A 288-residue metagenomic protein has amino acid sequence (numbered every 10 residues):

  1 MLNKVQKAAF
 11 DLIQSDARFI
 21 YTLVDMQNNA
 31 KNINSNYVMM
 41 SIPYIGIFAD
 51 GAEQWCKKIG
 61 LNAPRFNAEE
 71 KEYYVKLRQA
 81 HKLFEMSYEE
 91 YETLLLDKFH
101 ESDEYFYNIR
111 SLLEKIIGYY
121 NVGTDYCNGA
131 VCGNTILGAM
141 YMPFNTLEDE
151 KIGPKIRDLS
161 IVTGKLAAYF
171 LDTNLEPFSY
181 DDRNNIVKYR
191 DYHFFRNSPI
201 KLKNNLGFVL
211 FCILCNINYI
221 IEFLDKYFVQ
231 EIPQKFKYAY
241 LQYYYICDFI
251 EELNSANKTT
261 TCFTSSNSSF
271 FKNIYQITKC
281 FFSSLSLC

Functional and structural regions predicted by a protein language model:
M1-N273: Amphipathic alpha-helical interface segments
S268-C288: Histidine-centered, metal-coordinating catalytic motifs and their short helical/loop contexts
